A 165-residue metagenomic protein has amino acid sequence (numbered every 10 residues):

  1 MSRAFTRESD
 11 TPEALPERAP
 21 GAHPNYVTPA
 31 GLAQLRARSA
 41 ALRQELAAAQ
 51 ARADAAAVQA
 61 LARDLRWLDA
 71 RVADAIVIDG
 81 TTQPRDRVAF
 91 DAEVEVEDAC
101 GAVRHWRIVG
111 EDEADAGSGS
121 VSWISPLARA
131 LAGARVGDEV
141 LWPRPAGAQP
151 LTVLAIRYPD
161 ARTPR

Functional and structural regions predicted by a protein language model:
M1-R71, A161-R165: Helix-rich terminal scaffold detector
T11, P16-A19, H23-Y26, R52 (+7 more regions): Generic preference for well-ordered secondary structure
A40-R43, I76, R135: Generic secondary-structure transition motif, activating predominantly at the C-termini of alpha-helices
D74-P84: Active-site phosphate-binding and catalytic loops of NTP-dependent enzymes
T82-A146, P150-L151: Non-DNA-binding regulatory cores of transcription-related proteins, predominantly C-terminal effector-binding
E111, V153-R165: Short, compositionally biased
